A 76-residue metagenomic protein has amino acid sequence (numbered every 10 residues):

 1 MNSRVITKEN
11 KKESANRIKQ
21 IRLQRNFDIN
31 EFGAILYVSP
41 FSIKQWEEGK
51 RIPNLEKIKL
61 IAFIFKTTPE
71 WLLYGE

Functional and structural regions predicted by a protein language model:
M1-Q24: A short, Lys/Arg-rich alpha-helix, primarily the initiator
S14-N16, L55-I58: Short alpha-helical elements of helix-turn-helix
L23, Y37, E48-K50, K59-L60: Residue-level detection of the helix-turn-helix DNA-binding "recognition helix"
N26-Q45, I64: Short alpha-helical DNA-recognition segment
Q45, L73-G75: Phosphate-coordinating loops and pocket residues in cytosolic domains that bind phosphorylated ligands
E56-W71: DNA major-groove recognition helix of helix-turn-helix/homeodomain DNA-binding modules
